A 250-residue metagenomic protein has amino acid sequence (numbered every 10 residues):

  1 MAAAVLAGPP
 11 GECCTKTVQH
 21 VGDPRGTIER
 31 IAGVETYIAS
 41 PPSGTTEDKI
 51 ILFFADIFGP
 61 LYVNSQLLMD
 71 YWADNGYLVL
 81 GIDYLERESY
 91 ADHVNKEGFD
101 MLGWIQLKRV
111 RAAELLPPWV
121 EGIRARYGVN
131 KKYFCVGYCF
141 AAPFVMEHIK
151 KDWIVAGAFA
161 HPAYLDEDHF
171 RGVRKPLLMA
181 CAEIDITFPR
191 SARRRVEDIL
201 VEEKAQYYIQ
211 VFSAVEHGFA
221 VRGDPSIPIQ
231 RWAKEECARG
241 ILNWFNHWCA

Functional and structural regions predicted by a protein language model:
M1-A250: N-terminal cap/leader regions of alpha/beta-hydrolase-fold enzymes, predominantly small-molecule hydrolases
